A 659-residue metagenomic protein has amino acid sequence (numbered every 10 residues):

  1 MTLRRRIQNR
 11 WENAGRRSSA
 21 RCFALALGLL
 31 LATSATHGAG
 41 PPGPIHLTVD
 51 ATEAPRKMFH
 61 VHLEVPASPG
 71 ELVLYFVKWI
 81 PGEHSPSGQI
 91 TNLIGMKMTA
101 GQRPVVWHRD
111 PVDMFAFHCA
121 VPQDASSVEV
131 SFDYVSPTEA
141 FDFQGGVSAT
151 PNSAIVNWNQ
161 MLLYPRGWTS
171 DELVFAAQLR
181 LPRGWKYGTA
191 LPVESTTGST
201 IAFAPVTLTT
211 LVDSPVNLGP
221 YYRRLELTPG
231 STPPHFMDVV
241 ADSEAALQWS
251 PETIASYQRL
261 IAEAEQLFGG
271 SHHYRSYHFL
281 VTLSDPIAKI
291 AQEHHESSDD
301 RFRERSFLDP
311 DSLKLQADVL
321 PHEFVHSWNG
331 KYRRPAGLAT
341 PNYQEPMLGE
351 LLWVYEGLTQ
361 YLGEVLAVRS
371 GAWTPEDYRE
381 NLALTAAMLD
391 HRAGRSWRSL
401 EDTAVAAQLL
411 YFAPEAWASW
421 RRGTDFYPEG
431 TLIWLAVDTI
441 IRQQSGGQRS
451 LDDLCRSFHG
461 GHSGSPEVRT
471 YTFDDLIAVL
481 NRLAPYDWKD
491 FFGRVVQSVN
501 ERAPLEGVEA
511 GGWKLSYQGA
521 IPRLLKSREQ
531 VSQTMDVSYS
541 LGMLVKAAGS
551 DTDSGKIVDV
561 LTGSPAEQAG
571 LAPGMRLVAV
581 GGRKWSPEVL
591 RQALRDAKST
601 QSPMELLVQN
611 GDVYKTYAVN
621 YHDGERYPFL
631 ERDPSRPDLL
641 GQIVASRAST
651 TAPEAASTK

Functional and structural regions predicted by a protein language model:
M1-S19: N-terminal secretory signal peptides that target proteins for export/translocation
S19-S34: Bacterial N-terminal signal peptides
A32-P42: Bacterial Sec-dependent signal peptides at the C-terminal "C-region" and cleavage site
G40-I80, N159-Q160: Early extracytoplasmic/domain-onset interaction patches
T52, E64-P66, P81, P86-R259 (+2 more regions): Non-catalytic architectural context of zinc metalloproteases
L63, E226-L352, L358: Juxtacatalytic substrate-recognition/specificity segment
F302-R303, R333-E401: Acidic/histidine-rich catalytic neighborhood
G363-E364, W373-K659: C-terminal recognition in membrane/secretory proteostasis and scaffolding
